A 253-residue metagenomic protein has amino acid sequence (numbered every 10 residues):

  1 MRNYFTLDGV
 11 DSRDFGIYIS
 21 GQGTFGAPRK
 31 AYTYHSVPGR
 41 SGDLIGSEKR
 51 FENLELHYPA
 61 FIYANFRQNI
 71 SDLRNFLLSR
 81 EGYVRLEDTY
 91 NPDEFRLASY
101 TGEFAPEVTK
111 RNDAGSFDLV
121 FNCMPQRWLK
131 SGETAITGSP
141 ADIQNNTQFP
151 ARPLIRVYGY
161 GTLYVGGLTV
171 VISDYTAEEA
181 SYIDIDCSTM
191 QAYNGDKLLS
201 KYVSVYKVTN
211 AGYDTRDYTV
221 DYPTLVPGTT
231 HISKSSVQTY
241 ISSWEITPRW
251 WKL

Functional and structural regions predicted by a protein language model:
M1-N53, E94-E107: Solvent-exposed edge beta-strands and adjacent loop segments that serve as assembly or binding interfaces
Y4-L7, N122-M124, T224: Mixed-charge, glycine-accented linear interaction segment located at domain edges/termini
S12-R13, P92-L97, Y164, L168-D174: Surface-exposed loop/edge segments in extracytoplasmic proteins
V37-N65, D113-R127, T230: Oligomerization/assembly interface segments of phage tail-like spikes and tubes
R50-L54, L78-R80, R111-G115, T147-F149 (+1 more regions): Solvent-exposed loop and beta-edge segments used for protein-protein assembly and interaction
I70-S79: Short amphipathic alpha-helices in soluble, non-transmembrane regions that often serve as interface/regulatory elements
Y83-R127: Short beta-strand and beta-hairpin "edge-sheet" elements
L129-L253: Intrinsically disordered, low-complexity segments enriched in serine, threonine, and glycine
